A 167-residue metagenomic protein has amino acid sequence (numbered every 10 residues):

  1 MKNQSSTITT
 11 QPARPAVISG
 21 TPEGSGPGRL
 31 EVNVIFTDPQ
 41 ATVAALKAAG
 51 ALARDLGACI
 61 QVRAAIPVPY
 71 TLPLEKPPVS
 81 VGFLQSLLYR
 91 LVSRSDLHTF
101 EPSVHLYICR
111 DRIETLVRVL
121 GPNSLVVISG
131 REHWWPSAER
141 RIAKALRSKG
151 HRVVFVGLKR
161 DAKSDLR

Functional and structural regions predicted by a protein language model:
M1-S25, L97-V126, E132-H133, R141-V153 (+1 more regions): Structural beta-alpha unit
N3-Q4, I8, P12, V62-L87 (+1 more regions): Acidic, proline/glycine-rich short linear motifs
E23-E75, A145-H151, F155-R160: Small/aliphatic-rich secondary-structure junction motif
I35, L106, P136: Active-site-adjacent beta-strand anchor residues
F36, G130-R131: Glycine-rich, N-terminal phosphate-binding loop of Rossmann-like dinucleotide-binding domains
A45, L72-E75, T115-V117, A138-E139 (+1 more regions): Short, well-ordered secondary-structure micro-motifs
K47, Y89, S137-R141: Residue-level marker for well-ordered alpha-helical positions
S80-H105: A glycine-rich helix N-cap at a beta->alpha junction
